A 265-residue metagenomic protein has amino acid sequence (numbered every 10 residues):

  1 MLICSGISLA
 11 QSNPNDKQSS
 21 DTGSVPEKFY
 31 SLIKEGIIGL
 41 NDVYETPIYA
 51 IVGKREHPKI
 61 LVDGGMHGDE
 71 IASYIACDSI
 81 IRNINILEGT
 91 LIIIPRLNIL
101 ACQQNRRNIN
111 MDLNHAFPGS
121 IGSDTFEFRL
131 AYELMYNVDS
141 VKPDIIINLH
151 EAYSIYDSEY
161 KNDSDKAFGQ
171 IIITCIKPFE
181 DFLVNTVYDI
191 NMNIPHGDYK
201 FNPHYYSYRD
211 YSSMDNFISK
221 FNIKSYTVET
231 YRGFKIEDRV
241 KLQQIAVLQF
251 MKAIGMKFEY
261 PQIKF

Functional and structural regions predicted by a protein language model:
M1-L2: Hydrophobic membrane-insertion alpha-helices, especially the h-region of bacterial N-terminal signal peptides
L9-F265: Structured catalytic-domain cores with a bias toward divalent-metal coordination
